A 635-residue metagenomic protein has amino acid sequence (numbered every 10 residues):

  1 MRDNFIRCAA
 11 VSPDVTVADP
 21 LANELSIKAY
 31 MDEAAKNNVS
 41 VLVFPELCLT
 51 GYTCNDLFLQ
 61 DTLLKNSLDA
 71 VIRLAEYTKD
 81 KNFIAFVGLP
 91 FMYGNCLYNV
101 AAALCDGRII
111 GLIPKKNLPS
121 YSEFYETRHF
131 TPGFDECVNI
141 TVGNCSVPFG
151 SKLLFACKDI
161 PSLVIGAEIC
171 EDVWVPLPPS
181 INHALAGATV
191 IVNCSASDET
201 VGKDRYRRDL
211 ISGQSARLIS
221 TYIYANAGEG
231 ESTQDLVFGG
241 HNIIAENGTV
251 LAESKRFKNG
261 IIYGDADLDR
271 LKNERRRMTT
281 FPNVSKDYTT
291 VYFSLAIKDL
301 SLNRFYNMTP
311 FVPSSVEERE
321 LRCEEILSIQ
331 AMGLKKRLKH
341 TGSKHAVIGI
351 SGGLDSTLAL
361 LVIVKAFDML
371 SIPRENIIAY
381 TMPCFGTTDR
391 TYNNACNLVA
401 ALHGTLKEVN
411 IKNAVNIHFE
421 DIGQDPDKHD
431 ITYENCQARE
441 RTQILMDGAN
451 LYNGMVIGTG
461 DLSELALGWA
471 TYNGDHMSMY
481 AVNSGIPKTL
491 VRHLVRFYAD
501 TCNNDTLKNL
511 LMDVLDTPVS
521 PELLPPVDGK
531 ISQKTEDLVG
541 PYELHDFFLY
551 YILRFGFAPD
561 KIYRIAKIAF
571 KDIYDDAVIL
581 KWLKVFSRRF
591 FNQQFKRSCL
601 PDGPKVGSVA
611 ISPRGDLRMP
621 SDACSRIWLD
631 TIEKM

Functional and structural regions predicted by a protein language model:
M1-G349, K365-R374, L406: Enzyme catalytic cores with a strong preference for nitrogen-chemistry domains
I6, N23, P161-L163, S220 (+5 more regions): ATP/NTP-dependent adenylation/nucleotidyl-transfer catalytic domains that generate, transfer, or process NMP-activated
